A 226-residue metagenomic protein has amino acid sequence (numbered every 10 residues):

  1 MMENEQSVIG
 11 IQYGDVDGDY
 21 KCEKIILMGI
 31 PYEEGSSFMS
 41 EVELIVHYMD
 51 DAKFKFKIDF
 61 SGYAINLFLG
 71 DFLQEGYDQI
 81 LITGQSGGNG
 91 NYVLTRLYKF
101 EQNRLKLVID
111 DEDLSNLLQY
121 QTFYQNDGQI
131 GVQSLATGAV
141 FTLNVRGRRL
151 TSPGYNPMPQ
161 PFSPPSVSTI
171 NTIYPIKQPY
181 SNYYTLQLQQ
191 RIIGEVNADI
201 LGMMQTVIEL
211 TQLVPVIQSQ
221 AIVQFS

Functional and structural regions predicted by a protein language model:
M1-S226: Beta-propeller-forming repeat regions
